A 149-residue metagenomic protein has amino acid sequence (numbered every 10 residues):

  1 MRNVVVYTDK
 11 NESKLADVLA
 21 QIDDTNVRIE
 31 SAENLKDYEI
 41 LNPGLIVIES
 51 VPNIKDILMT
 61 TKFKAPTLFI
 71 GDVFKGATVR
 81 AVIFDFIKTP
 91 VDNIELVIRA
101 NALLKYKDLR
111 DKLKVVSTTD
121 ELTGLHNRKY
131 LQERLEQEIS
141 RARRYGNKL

Functional and structural regions predicted by a protein language model:
R2, T8-Q21, N34-L104: N-terminal membrane insertion elements
T25-E33: Short hydrophobic/Thr-rich beta-strand motif most characteristic of the beta2 strand and flanking loop of CheY-like
K114-E133: Conserved nucleotide-binding and Mg2+-coordinating catalytic segments in signaling enzymes
R128-N147: Short regulatory alpha-helical coupling segments that immediately precede and/or link into cyclic nucleotide signaling
